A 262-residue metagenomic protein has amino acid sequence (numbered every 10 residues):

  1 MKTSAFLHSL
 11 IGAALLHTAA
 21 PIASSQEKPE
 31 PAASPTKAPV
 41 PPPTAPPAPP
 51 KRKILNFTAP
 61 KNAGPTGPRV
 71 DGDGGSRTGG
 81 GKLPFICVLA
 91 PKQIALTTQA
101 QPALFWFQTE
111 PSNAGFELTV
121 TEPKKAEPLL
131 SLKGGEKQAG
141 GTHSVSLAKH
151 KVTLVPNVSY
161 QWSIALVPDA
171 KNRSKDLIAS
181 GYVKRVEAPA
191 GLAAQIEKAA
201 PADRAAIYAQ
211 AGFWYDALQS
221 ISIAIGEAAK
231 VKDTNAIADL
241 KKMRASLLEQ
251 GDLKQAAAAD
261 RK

Functional and structural regions predicted by a protein language model:
K2-Q26: Sec-dependent N-terminal signal peptides
P42-A63, P156, P168-D203, I207-Q210: Extended, polar beta-sheet/loop recognition surfaces of beta-rich domains that mediate binding to diverse ligands
G79-T98: N-terminal edge beta-strand
K92-E110: Contiguous beta-strand segments within globular domains
L104-F107, T142-K184: Extracytoplasmic/surface-exposed domains of secreted proteins that mediate cell-envelope carbohydrate/peptidoglycan
P128-A139: Solvent-exposed serine/threonine-rich low-complexity stretches and specific carbohydrate-binding patches
I223-I225, V231, M243: Alpha-helical solenoid scaffolds that mediate protein-protein interactions, centered on TPR/SEL1-like repeats but also
D239-K262: Preference for solvent-exposed, low-hydrophobicity sequence contexts
